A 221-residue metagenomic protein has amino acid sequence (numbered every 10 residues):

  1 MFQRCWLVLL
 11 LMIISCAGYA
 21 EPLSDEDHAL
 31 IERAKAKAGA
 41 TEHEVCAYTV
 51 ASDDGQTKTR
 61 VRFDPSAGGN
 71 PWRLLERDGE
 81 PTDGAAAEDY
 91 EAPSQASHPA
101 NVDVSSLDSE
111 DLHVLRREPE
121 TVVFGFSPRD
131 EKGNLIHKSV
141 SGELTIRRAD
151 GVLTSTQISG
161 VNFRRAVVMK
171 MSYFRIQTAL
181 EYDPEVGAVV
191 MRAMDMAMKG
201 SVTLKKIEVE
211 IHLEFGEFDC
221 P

Functional and structural regions predicted by a protein language model:
M1-L7: Bacterial N-terminal signal peptides that target proteins for export
L11-M12: Short, linear, compositionally biased motifs with a strong N-terminal bias
S15-A17: N-terminal signal peptide c-region/cleavage motif recognized by signal peptidases
A20-S139, V152, S159-S172, S201-P221: Structured extracytoplasmic
L144-R148, Q177-V186: Extended lipid/amphipathic-ligand handling interfaces
T156, R192-M196: Beta-strand-dense domains in secreted/periplasmic systems and polymorphic toxin scaffolds
